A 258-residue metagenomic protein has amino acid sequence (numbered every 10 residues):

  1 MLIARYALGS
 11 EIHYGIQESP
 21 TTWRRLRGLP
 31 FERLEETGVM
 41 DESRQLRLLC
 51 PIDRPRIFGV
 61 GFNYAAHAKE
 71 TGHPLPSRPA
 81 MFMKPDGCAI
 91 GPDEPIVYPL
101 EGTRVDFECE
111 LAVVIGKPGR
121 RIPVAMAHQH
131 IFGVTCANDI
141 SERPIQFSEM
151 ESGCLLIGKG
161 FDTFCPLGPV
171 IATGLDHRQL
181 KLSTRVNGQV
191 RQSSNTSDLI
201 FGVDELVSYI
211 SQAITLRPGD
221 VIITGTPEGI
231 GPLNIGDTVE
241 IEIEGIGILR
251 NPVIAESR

Functional and structural regions predicted by a protein language model:
M1-P79, L175-H177, Q189-V190, E240-E242 (+1 more regions): N-terminal non-catalytic cap/leader segment that marks the start of a structured domain
T37-D41, R47, P51, H67 (+1 more regions): Catalytic-pocket segment enriched in acidic/His residues
R47-L49, E70-G72, I96-V105, G119-M126 (+2 more regions): A generic local secondary-structure boundary/capping motif
R56, R78-A80, P92-I96, T103-A112 (+2 more regions): Generic beta-strand structural signal
L75-P92, F107, E240-E244: Structural signature of FAD isoalloxazine-binding scaffolds in flavoprotein oxidoreductases
G91, D106-E108, R217, N234-I235: Residue-level recognition of short, solvent-exposed, well-ordered loop/turn junctions that link secondary-structure
E108, A112-A137: RNA pseudouridine synthases
